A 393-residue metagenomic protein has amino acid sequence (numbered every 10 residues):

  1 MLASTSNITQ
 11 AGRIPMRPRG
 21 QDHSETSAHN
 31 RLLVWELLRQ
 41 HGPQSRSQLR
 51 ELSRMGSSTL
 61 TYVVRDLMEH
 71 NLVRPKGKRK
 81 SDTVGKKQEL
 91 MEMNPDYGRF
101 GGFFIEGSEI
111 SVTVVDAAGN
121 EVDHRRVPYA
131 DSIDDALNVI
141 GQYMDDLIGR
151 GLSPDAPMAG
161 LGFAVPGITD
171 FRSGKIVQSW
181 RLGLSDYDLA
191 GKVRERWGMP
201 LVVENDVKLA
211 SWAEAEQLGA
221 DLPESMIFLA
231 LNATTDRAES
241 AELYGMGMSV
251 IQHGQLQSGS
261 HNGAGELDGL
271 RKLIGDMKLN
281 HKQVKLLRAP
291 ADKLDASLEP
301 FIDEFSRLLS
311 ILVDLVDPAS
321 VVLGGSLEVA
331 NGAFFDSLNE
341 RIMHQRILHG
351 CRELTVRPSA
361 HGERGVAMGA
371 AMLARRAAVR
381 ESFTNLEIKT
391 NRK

Functional and structural regions predicted by a protein language model:
M1-P128, S132-P157, K272-K393: ATP-binding/phosphotransfer module of carbohydrate and carboxylate kinases, centering on a glycine-rich
L90-E92, F100-F104, M158-G162, S225-A230 (+1 more regions): Short glycine-aspartate micro-motif
D116, F171, I251: Short, acidic, Ser/Thr-enriched surface-loop or helix-capping motifs
E121-R150, A156-S225, L273, G332-Q345: Glycine-rich phosphate-binding loop and adjoining helix at the ATP-binding site of ATP-dependent phosphoryl-transfer
H124-R126, S132-A136, S185, G191-K192 (+1 more regions): Glycine/GP-enriched mid-protein hinge/lid loop-to-helix segment characteristic of carbohydrate kinases
P166-I168, N232-T234, L327: Short glycine-rich anion-binding loops that position phosphate/pyrophosphate groups of nucleotides and phosphorylated
